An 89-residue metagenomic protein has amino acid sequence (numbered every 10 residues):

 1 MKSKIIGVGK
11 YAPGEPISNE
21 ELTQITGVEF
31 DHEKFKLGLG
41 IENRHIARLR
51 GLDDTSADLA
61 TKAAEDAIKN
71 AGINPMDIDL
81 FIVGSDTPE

Functional and structural regions predicted by a protein language model:
M1-D79: Conserved active-site "lid/cap" helical segment
L22, I82-E89: Active-site-proximal gating segment of KS-fold condensing enzymes and close homologs
